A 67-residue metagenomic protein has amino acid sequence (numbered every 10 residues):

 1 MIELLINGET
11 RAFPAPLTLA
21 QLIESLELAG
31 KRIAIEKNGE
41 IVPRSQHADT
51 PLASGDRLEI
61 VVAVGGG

Functional and structural regions predicted by a protein language model:
M1-G66: Ubiquitin-like/PB1-type beta-grasp interaction modules and other compact soluble beta-rich domains
